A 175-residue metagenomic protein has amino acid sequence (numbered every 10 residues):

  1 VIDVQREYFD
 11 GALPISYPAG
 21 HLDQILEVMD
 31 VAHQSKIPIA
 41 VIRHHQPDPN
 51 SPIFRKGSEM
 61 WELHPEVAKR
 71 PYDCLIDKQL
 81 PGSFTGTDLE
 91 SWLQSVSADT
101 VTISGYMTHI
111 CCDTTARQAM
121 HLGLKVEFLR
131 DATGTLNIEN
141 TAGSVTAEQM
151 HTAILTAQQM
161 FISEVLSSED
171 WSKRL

Functional and structural regions predicted by a protein language model:
V1-I2, I37-H44, L129: Short beta-strand segments at enzyme active-site cores
D3-V4, P14: N-terminal beta1-alpha1 ligand-phosphate binding loop
E7-D10: Short acidic, Gly/Ser-rich segments with clustered Asp/Glu that frequently serve as metal-coordination loops in enzyme
A12, D48-S51: Glycine-rich, proline-tolerant flexible connector loops at the mouths of alpha/beta enzymes
L13-V41: A short alpha/beta connector and helix-capping loop motif
L26-V31, S35, P52-L175: Active-site-adjacent betaalpha module
R43-Q46, L80: Short glycine-rich, polar/acidic loop-and-turn segments at beta strand-coil junctions
